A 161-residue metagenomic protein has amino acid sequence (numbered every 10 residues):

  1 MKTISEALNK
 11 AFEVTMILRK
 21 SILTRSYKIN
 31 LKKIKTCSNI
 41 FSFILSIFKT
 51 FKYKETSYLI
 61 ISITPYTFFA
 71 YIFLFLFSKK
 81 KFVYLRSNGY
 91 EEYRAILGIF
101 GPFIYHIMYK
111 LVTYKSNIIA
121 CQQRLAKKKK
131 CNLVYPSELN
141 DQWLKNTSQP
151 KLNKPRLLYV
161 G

Functional and structural regions predicted by a protein language model:
M1-L23: N-terminal subdomain of nucleotide-sugar transferases
K2-E6, F48-F51, L76, I99-I118: Membrane-proximal helix-turn-helix segments that form the acceptor-binding/catalytic region of lipid-linked
V14-K20, Y84-L85, A120-C121: Short internal beta-strands
S21-K49: A short, charged, and often flexible helix/loop element on the N-terminal side of the glycosyltransferase catalytic
Y58-K79, V83-Y90, L125-A126: An aromatic- and histidine-rich active-site surface loop
F82-M108, K127, D141-W143, N153: Acceptor-binding helix/loop patch of EC 2.4 sugar-transfer enzymes, predominantly nucleotide-sugar-dependent
Y105-T147: A short, active-site helix/loop in glycosyltransferases that binds the activated sugar's phosphate group
Q149-G161: Conserved donor-binding/catalytic core segment of Leloir-type glycosyltransferases
